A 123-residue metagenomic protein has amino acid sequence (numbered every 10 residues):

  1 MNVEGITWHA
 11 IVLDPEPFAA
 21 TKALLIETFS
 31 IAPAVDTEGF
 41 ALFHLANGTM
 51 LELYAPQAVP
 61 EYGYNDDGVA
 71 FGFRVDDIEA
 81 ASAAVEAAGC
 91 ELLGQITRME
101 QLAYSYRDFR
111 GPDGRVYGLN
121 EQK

Functional and structural regions predicted by a protein language model:
M1-K22, V69-F71, K123: N-terminal beta-strand motif that seeds the catalytic metal site of vicinal oxygen chelate
M1-T7, E86-K123: Vicinal oxygen chelate
A19, E79-A84: Short amphipathic alpha-helices within nucleic acid-binding modules
T21-I26, V85, G114: Conserved active-site tyrosine of GNAT-family acetyltransferases
F29, G39, V69, A81 (+1 more regions): Residue-level marker for the onset of beta-strands and adjacent loop->beta junctions in well-ordered domains
S30-D36, E91-I96: Short secondary-structure junctions
I31-D66, V116-Q122: Conserved short beta-strand elements that form part of the metal-binding/catalytic scaffold of enzyme active sites
L42, M50, G72, Y106-D108: Short hydrophobic/aromatic beta-strand element in the GNAT-like acyltransferase core that lines or flanks the acyl-donor
